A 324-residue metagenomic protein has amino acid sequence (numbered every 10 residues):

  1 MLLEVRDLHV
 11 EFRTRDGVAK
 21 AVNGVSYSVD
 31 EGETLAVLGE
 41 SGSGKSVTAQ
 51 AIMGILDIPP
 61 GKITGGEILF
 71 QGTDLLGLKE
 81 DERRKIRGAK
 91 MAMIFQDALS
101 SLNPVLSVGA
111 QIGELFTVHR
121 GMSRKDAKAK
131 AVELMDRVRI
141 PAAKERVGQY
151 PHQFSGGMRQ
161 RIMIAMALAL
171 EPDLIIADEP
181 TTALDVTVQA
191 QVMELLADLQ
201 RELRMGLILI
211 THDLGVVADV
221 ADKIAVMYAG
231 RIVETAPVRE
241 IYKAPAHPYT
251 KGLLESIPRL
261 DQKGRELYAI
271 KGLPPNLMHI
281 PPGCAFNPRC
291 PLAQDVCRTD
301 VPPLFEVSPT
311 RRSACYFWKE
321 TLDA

Functional and structural regions predicted by a protein language model:
R13, E67-K85, S123, E194 (+1 more regions): ABC ATPase NBD Q-loop/coupling interface
E40, I176-P180, L184-R265: P-loop NTP-binding/switch modules centered on Walker-like glycine-rich loops
E67-D74, D126-E145, L254-E255: Conserved ABC ATPase "signature" region
L75-A92, V118, E240-P245, P275-P281: ABC ATPase NBD coupling module
P141-E145, T235-A324: Short catalytic/signature loops enriched in Gly
A169-D173: A short, proline-enriched helix->beta-strand linker immediately N-terminal to the Walker B motif in ABC-type P-loop
